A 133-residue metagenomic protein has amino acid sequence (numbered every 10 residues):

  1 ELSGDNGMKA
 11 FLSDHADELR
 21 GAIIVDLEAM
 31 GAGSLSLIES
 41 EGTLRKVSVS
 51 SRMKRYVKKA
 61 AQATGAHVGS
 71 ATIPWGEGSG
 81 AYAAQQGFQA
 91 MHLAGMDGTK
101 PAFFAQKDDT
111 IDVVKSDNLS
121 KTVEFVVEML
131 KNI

Functional and structural regions predicted by a protein language model:
E1-S48, G76, G80: Acidic/histidine-rich catalytic neighborhood of metal-dependent amide-processing enzymes
S13-D17, Q62, A66, V127-N132: Sec-exported extracytoplasmic/periplasmic mature domains
L19-I23, Q62, Q86-Q89: Loop/turn elements at helix/coil->beta-strand transitions in domains of secreted/extracellular proteins
A22-L27, A90-A94, T122, L130: Structural recognition of the beta-strand scaffold that forms the well-ordered cores of secreted hydrolase catalytic
E39-S48, G69-I73, D109-S116: Second-shell loop/turn segments in exported
A63-G78: Short catalytic/ligand-gating loop segments at beta-alpha or beta-beta junctions within enzyme catalytic domains
W75-M96: Short glycine-rich, acidic/polar surface loops and turns
T99-I133: His/Asp/Glu-rich mid-to-C-terminal helical/loop segments that flank catalytic regions of hydrolases
